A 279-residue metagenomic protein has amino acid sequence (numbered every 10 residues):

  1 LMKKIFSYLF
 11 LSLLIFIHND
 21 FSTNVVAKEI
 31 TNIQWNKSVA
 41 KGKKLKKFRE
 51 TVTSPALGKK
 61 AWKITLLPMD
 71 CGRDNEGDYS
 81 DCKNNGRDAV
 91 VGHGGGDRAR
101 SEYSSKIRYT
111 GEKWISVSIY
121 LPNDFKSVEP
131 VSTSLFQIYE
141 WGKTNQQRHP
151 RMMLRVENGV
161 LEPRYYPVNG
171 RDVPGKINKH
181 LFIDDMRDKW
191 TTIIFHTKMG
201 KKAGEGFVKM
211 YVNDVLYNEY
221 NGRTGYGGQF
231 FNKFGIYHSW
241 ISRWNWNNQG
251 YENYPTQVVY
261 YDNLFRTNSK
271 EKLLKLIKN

Functional and structural regions predicted by a protein language model:
L1-L9: Bacterial N-terminal signal peptides that target proteins for export
K4-I5, N19, A99, I138: Hydrophobic alpha-helical segments, especially transmembrane helices and their immediate juxtamembrane helical caps
Y8-N19: Bacterial N-terminal signal peptides
V25-N279: Low-complexity, Ser/Thr/Pro/Gly-rich disordered linker/stalk regions
